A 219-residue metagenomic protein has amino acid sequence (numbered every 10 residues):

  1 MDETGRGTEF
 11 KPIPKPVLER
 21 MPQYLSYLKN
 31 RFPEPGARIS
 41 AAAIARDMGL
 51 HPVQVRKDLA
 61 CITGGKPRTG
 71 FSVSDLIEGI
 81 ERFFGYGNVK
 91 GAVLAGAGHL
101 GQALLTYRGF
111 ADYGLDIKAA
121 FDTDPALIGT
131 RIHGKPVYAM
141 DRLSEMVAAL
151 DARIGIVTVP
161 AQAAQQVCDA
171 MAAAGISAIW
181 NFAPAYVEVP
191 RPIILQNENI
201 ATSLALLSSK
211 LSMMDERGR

Functional and structural regions predicted by a protein language model:
M1-A37: Extreme N-terminal segment that seeds HTH/winged-HTH DNA-binding domains in transcriptional regulators
Y24, K29-F32, H133-R219: Phosphate-bearing ligand-interacting subdomains that bind or position ATP/ADP/UDP/GDP/NAD(P) or nucleotide-linked
R38, A42, D47-A92: HTH-adjacent hinge/linker in prokaryotic transcriptional regulators
A97-G98: Glycine-rich Rossmann-fold phosphate-binding loop(s) that bind the pyrophosphate of adenine dinucleotide cofactors
G101: N-terminal Rossmann-fold NAD(P) dinucleotide-binding loop
D112-H133: NAD(P)-binding Rossmann-fold cofactor-contacting core
